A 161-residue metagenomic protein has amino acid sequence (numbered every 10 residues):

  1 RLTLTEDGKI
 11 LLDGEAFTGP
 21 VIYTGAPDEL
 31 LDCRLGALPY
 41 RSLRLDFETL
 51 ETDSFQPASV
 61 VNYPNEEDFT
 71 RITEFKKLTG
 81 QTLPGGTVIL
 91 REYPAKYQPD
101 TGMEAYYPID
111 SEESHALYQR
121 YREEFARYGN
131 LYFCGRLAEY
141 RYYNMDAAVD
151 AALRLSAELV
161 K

Functional and structural regions predicted by a protein language model:
R1-L11: A conserved short coil-to-beta-strand element within the FAD-binding core of flavoproteins
R1-T3, A26, N144: Short, solvent-exposed coil/turn linker segments
I10, E15-D28: Short hydrophobic core segments
G19-P20, D28-V160: C-terminal segments that line or cap access tunnels to active or ligand-binding sites in enzymes and enzyme-associated
